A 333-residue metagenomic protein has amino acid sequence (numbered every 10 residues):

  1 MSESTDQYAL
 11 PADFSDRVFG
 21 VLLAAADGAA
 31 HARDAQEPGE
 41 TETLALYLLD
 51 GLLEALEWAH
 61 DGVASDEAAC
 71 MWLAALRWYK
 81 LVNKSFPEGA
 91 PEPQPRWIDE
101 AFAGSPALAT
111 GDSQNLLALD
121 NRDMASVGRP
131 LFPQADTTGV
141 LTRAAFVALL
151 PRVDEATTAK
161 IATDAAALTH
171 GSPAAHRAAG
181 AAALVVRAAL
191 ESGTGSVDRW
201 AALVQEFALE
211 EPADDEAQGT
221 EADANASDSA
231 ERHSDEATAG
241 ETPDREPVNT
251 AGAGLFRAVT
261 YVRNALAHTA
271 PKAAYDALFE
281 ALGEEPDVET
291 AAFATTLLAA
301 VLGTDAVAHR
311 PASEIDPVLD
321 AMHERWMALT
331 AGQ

Functional and structural regions predicted by a protein language model:
M1-Q333: Structured, active/binding-site neighborhoods that engage oxygen-rich ligands
